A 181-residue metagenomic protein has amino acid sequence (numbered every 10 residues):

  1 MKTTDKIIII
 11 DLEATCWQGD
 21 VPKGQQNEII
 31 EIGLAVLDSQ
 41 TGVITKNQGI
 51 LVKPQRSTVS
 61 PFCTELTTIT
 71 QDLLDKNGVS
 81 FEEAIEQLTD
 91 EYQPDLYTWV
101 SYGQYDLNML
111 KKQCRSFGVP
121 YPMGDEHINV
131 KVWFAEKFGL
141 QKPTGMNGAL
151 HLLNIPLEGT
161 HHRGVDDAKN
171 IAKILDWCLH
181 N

Functional and structural regions predicted by a protein language model:
M1-K2, L150-L152, A168-N181: Acidic two-metal-ion nuclease catalytic site recognized across multiple nuclease folds, prominently DnaQ/RNase D-T
K2-R115, G124, N147, H151-H162: Conserved non-catalytic scaffold segment of RNase H-like nuclease domains
I10, I128, D166: Active-site flanking residues adjacent to catalytic metal/cofactor-binding acidic residues
E86, L107-N108, I128-K131, K169-A172: Non-catalytic, well-ordered alpha-helical scaffold segments
C114-F117, C178-L179: Active-site catalytic pocket residues across diverse enzymes, especially alpha/beta-hydrolases
V119, G139-H151: A structural motif
P120-I128: Short hydrophobic/aromatic-enriched beta-strand-loop microsegments
I128-P143: Short alpha-helix plus adjacent loop in nuclease-associated cores
